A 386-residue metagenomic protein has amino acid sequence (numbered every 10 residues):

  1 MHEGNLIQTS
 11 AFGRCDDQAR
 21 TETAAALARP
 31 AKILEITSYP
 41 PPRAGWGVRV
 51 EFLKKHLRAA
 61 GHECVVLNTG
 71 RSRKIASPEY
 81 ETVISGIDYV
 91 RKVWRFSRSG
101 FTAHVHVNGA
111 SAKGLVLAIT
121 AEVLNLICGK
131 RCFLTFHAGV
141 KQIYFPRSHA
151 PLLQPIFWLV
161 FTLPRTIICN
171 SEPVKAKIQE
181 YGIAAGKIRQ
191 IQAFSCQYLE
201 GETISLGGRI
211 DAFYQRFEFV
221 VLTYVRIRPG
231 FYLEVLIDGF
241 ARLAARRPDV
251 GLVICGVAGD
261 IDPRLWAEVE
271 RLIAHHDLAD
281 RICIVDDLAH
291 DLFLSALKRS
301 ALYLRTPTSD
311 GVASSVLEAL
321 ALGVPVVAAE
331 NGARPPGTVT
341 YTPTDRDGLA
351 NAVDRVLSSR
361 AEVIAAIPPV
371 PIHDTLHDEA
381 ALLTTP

Functional and structural regions predicted by a protein language model:
T9, F157-W158, T162-S205, R216: Donor nucleotide-sugar binding/catalytic pocket of nucleotide-sugar-dependent glycosyltransferases
L34-E35, S205-F231, I237-F240, V253: Conserved donor-binding/catalytic core segment of Leloir-type glycosyltransferases
G45, S358-P386: A charged, aromatic-enriched C-terminal amphipathic alpha-helix characteristic of glycosyltransferases across folds
N68-S72, G251-A267, D286: Glycosyltransferase donor-sugar binding loop
W266-D287: Nucleotide-activated donor-binding/catalytic signature segment of Leloir-type glycosyltransferases, i.e., the conserved
T308: Aromatic "clamp/platform" in nucleotide-sugar-dependent glycosyltransferases that forms part of the donor/acceptor
V316, A321, P325-A328: Short hydrophobic beta-strand element within catalytic cores of glycosyltransferases and related nucleotide-activated
P335-R355: Change "using UDP/GDP/dTDP sugars" to "using nucleotide sugars
